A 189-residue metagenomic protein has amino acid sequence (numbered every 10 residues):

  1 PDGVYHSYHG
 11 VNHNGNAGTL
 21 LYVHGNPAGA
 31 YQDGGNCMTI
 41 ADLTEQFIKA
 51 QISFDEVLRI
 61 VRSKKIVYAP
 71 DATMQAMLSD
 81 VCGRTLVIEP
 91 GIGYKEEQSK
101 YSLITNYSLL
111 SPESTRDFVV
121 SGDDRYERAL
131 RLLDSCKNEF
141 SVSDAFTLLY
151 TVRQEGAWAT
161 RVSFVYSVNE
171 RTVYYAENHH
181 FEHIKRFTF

Functional and structural regions predicted by a protein language model:
P1-K49, M74, S79-F189: C-terminal, well-structured catalytic/ligand-binding subdomain of enzymes
T44-I66: Short N-terminal edge-element motif at the start of the domain
L58, A69-A76: Surface-exposed patches in mature extracellular/periplasmic domains of secreted proteins
S63-A69, R153-G156: Short linear motifs in intrinsically disordered
